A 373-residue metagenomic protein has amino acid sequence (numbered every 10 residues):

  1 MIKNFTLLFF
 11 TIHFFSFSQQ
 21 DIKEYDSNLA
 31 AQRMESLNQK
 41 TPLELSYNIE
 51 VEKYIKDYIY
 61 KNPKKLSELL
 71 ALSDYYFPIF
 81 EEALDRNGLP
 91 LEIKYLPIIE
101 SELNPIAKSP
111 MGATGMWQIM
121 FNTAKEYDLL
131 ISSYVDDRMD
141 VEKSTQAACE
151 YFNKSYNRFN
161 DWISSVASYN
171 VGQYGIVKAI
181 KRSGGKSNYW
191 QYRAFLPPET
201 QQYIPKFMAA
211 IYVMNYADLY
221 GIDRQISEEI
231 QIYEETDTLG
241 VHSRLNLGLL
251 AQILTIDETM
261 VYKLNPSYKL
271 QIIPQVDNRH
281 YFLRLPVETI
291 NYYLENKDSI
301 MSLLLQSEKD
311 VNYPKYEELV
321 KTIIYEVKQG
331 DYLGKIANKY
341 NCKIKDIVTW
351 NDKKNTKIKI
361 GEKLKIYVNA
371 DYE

Functional and structural regions predicted by a protein language model:
M1, F17-G88, I93: An acidic, Gly/Ser/Thr/Pro-rich helix-cap/linker signature
N4-H13: Sec-dependent N-terminal signal peptides
K56-I59, P63-L70, E82, L103-A113 (+7 more regions): Second-shell loop/turn segments in exported
L89-I106, S165-G172, Y262-N265, I347-N351 (+1 more regions): Short, functionally critical alpha-helical segments immediately adjacent to catalytic or ligand/cofactor-binding
M111-S133, T145-A148, F152, I176-A179 (+1 more regions): Substrate-binding/active-site groove segments that recognize and process beta-1,4-linked N-acetyl-hexosamine
Y134, E142-N215: Contiguous mid-protein beta-loop-alpha structural module that forms a pocket-lining wall or clamp of enzyme active
L196, L264-I300, K343-E373: Extracellular LysM carbohydrate-binding repeats and other cell-envelope/extracellular binding modules
I226-E258, V311-I344, K354, K359-K363: Primarily a LysM-type cell-wall glycan-binding module
